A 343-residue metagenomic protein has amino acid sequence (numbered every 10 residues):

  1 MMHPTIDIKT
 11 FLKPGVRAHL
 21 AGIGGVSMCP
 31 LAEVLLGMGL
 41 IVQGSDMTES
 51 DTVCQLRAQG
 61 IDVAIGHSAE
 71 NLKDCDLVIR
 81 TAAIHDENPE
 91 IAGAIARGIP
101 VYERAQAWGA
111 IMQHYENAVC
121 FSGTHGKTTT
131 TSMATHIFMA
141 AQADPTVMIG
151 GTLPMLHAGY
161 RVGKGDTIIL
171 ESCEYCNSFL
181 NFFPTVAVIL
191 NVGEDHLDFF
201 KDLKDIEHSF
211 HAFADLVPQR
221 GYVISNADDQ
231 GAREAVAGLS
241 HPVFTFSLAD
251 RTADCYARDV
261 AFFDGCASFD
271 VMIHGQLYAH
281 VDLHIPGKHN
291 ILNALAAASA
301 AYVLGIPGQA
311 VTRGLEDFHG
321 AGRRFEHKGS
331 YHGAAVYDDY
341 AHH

Functional and structural regions predicted by a protein language model:
M1-E103, A107, Y222, Y256-R258 (+4 more regions): N-terminal leader/targeting and accessory segments in enzymes
H3-H19, S27, L31-M38, Y115 (+2 more regions): Nucleotide phosphate-binding/pyrophosphate-handling subdomain across enzymes that bind or process nucleotide phosphates
K9, V34-G37, R57, N71 (+4 more regions): Phosphate-binding loop of NTP-binding sites
H19, H67, H125-G126, H196 (+1 more regions): Histidine-centered active-site/metal-ligand motif
S45-D46, A64-H67, E103-G109, M148-G151 (+4 more regions): Beta-strand->loop->alpha-helix junctions that form or flank phosphate-binding loops in nucleotide-handling enzymes
T52, K73, I111, M155-L156 (+2 more regions): Generic structural signal for helix capping and beta-alpha/helix-loop junctions
D76-T81, E116-F121, G163-K164, D254-S268: Short, surface-exposed amphipathic charged segments that create phosphate/polyanion-binding patches used for binding
